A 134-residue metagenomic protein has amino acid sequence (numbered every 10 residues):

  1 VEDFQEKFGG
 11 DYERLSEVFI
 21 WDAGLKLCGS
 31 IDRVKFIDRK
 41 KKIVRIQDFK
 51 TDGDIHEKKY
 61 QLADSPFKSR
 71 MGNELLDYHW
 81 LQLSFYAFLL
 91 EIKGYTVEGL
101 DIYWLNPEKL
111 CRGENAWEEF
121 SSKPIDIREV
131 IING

Functional and structural regions predicted by a protein language model:
V1-K68: Catalytic cores of nuclease domains that cleave nucleic-acid phosphodiester backbones
G72-W80, S84-G134: Metal-dependent nuclease catalytic regions and adjoining charged, substrate-binding loops involved in nucleic-acid end
